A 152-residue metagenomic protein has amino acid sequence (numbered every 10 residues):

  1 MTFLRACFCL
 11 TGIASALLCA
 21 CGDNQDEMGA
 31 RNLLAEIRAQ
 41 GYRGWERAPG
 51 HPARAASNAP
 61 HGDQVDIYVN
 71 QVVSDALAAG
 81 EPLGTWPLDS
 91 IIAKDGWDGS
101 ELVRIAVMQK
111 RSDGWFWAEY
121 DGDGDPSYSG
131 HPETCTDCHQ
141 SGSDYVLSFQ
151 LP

Functional and structural regions predicted by a protein language model:
M1-C19: Sec-dependent bacterial lipoprotein signal peptides
C21-N32, I37-V65, L77-P152: Sequence context surrounding c-type heme c attachment/ligation sites in exported
V69: His/Cys-centered metal/cofactor-coordination and adjacent catalytic loops
